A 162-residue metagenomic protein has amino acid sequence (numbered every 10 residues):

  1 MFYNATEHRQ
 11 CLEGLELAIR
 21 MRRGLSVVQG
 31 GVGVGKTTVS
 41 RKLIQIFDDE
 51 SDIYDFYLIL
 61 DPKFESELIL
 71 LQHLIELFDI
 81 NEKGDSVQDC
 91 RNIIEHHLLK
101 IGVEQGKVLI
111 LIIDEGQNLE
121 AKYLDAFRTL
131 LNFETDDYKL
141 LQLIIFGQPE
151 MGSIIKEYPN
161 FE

Functional and structural regions predicted by a protein language model:
M1-R23: A short, basic N-terminal segment
M21-K42: Walker A/P-loop nucleotide-binding motif
L25-G30, Y57-L58, I112: Short hydrophobic/aromatic beta-strand immediately N-terminal to the Walker A/P-loop
I44-F47, M151-E162: Short regulatory helix/loop adjacent to the ATP-binding pocket of P-loop NTPases
I46-F56, D79-E82, T135: Post-Walker A helix-loop "phosphate-sensing" segment adjacent to the P-loop in P-loop NTPases
F56-E65: A short hydrophobic beta-strand->loop->alpha-helix junction that borders the nucleotide-binding pocket of P-loop NTPases
E65-G84: Conserved NTP-binding/hydrolysis module of P-loop NTPases
H96-L99, V103-I145, E150-S153: Conserved Walker B catalytic segment
